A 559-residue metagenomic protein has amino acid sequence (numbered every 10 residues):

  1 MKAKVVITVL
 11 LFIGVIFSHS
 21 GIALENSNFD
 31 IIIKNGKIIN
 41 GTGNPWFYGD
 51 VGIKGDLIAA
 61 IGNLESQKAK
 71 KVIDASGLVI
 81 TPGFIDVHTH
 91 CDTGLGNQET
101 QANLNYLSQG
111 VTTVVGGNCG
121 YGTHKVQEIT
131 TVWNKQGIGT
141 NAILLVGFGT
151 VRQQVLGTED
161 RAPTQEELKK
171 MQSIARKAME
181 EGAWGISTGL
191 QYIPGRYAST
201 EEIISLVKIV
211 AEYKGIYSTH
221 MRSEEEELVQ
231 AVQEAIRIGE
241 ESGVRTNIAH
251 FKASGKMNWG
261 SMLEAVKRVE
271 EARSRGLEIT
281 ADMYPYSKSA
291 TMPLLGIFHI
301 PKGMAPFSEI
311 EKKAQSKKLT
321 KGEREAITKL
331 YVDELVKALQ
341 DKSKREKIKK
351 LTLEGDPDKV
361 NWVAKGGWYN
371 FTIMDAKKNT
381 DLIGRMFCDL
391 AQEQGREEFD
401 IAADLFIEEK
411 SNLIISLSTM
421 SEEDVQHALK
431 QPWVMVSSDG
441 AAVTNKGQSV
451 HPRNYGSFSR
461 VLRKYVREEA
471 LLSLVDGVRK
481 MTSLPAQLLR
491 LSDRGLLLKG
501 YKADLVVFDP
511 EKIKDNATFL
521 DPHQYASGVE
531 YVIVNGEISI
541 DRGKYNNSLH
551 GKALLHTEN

Functional and structural regions predicted by a protein language model:
T8-S18: Bacterial N-terminal signal peptides
L24-I32, I38-G83, N516: Histidine-rich, glycine-flanked metal-binding segment
G36, H427-W433, S438-D439, S457 (+1 more regions): C-terminal cap of metal-dependent C-N hydrolases
G36, V51, D56, G77 (+13 more regions): Divalent metal-coordination and catalytic microenvironments
I38-D50, L413-V425, E469-V478, A486-H523: Acidic, glycine-enriched loop/beta-strand segments at the rims of small-molecule binding/catalytic pockets
A75-I80, F84-C91, N97-T188, V207-K214 (+3 more regions): Divalent-metal coordination cores built from histidine and acidic residues
I129-W133, T150-R161, L190, E240-S242 (+1 more regions): Polyanionic/metal-chelating signatures
K177-E234: Divalent metal-binding pocket/active-site signature
